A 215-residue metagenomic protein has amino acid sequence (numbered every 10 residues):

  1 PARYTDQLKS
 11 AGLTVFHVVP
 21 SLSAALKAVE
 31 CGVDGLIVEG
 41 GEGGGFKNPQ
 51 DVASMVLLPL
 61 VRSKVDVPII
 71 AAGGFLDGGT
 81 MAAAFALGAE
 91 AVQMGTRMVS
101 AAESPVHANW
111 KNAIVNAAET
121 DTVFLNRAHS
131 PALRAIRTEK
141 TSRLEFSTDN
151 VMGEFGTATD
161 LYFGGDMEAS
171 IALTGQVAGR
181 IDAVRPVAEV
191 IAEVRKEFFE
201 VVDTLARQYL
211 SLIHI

Functional and structural regions predicted by a protein language model:
P1-V67, G78-G79, A83-L87: Alpha/beta enzyme core
N48-I70, L76-L212: Conserved active-site-proximal phosphate/metal-binding subdomains
